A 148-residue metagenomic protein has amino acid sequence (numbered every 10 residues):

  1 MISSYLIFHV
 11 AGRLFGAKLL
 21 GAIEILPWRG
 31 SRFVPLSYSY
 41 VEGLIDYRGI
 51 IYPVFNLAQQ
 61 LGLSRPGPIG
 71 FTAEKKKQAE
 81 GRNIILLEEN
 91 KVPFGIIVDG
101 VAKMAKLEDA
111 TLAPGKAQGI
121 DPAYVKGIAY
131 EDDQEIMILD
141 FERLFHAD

Functional and structural regions predicted by a protein language model:
M1-D148: An acidic, low-aromatic, low-complexity terminal/linker signal
